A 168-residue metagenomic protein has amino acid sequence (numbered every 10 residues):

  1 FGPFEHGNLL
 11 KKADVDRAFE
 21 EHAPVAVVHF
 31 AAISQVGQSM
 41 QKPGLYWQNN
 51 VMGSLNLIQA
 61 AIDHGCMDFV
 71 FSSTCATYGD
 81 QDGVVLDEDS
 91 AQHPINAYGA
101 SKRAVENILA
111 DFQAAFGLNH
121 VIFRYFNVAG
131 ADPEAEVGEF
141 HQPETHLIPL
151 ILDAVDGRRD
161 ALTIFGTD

Functional and structural regions predicted by a protein language model:
G2-A26: Conserved Rossmann-fold cofactor-binding substructure of NAD(P)-dependent oxidoreductases
F4, H120-I122, I164: Conserved beta-strand scaffold positions in the cores of enzyme catalytic domains, especially in NTP/NDP-utilizing
L10, S34, M52: Adenine-nucleotide cofactor-binding loop residues
V27, F69: Receiver (REC) domain switch-region micro-motif
A31-S34, S73-T74: Conserved NAD(P)H cofactor-binding loop of Rossmann-fold oxidoreductase domains
Q38-S39, F126-D168: A conserved pocket-lining segment of Rossmann-fold NAD(P)-dependent short-chain dehydrogenase/reductase
Q41-Q59, D63, D68, A76-I122 (+2 more regions): Catalytic helix-loop patch of NAD(P)-dependent Rossmann-fold dehydrogenases
V70, D82, G117-L118, V155-T163: Proline-centered turn/helix-capping motifs that create local helix->coil transitions or kinks
